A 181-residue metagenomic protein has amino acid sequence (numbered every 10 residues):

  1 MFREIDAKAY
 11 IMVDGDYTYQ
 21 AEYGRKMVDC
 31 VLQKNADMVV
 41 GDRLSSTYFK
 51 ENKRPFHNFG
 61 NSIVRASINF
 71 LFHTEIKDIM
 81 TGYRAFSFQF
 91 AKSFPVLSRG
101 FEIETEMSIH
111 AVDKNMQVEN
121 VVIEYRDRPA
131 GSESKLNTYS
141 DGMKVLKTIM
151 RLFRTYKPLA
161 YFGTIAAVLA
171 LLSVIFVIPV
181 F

Functional and structural regions predicted by a protein language model:
F2-E4, A9, A21-F101, R128-M143: Acceptor/aglycone-binding surface of glycosyltransferases and processive sugar-polymer synthases
Y17-T18: Acidic metal-phosphate-binding loop of nucleotide-sugar-dependent transferases
K26, H73, L97-R99, I103-F181: Hydrophobic helical membrane-anchoring modules
